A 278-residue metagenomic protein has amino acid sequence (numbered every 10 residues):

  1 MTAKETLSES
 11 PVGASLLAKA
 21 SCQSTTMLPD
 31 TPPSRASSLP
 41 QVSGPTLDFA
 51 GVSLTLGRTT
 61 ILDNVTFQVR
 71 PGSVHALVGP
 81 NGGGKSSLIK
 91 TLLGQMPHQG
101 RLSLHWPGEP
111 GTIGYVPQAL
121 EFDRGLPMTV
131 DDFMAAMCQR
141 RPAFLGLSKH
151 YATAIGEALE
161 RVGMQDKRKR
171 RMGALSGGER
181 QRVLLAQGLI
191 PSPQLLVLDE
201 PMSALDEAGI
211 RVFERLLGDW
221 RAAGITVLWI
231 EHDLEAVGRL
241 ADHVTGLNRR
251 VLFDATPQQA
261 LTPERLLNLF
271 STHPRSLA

Functional and structural regions predicted by a protein language model:
K149-K167: Conserved ABC ATPase "signature" region
R171-L175: Conserved ABC ATPase signature
L196-E200: Catalytic Walker B motif of ABC-type/P-loop ATPase nucleotide-binding domains
E207-G209: Helix N-cap at the start of a conserved alpha-helix in ABC-type nucleotide-binding domains
E231-H232: H-loop/switch region of ABC-family ATPase nucleotide-binding domains
V237-R239: A short, surface-exposed alpha-helical micro-motif characterized by mixed small hydrophobic and charged/polar residues
V244-P257: H-loop (His-switch) and adjacent beta-strand-loop-beta switch element of ABC-type ATPase nucleotide-binding domains
